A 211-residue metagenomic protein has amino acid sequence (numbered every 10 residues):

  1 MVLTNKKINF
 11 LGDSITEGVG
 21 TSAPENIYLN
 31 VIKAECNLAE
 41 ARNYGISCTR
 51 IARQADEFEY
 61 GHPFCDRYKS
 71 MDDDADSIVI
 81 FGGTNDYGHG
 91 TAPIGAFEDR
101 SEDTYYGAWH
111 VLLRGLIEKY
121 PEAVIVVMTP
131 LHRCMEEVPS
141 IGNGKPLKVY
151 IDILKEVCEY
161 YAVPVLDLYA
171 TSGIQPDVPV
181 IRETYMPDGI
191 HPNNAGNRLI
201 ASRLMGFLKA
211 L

Functional and structural regions predicted by a protein language model:
V2, K7-N9, I15-G107: Conserved SGNH/GDSL esterase-like catalytic core that processes O-acyl groups on lipids and polysaccharides
V2, P130-L211: Catalytic His-Asp segment of secreted/periplasmic serine-dependent ester chemistry enzymes
L11-G12, M128: Short hydrophobic segments within beta-strands
L38, Y120-V124: A short helix->loop->beta-strand "cap" motif at the edges of active sites that frequently abuts
S70-D74, Y120, L211: Glycine-rich phosphate-binding loop signature in dinucleotide/nucleotide-binding domains
F81, M128-T129: Alpha/beta-hydrolase-fold catalytic nucleophile elbow
W109-L113, I151: Generic structural signal for well-ordered alpha-helices, preferentially at hydrophobic/aromatic core positions
L113-E118, K155: Surface-exposed amphipathic alpha-helices with a cationic face
